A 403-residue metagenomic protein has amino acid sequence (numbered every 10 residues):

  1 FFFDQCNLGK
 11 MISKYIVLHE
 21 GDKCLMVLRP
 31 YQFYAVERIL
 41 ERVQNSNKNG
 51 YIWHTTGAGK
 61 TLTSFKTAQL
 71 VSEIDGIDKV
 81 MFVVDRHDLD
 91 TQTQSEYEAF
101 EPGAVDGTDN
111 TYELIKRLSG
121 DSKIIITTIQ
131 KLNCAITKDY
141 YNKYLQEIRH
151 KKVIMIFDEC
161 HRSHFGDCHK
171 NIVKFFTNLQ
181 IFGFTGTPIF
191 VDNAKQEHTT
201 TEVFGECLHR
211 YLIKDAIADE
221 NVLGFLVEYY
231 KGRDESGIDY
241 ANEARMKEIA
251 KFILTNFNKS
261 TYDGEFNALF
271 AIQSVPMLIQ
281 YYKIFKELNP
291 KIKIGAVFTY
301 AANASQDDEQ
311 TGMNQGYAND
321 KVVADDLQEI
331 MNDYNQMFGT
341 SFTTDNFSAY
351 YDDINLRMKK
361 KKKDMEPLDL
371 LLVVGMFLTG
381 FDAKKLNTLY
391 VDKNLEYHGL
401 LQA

Functional and structural regions predicted by a protein language model:
F1-K79, D88-G103, G120, Q130 (+1 more regions): ATP-dependent helicase/translocase motor core
Q44-K48, L118-S122, T137-V153, N346 (+2 more regions): Short basic/glycine-enriched coil/helix segment immediately N-terminal to the Walker B
Y51, K79-M81, Q94, F100-L114 (+2 more regions): Conserved RecA-like helicase motor-core motifs
W53-H54, D78-R86, F266-S274: Conserved RecA-like ASCE P-loop NTPase motor core of nucleic-acid helicases/translocases
F82, I125-T127, M155, L371: Hydrophobic positions in the central parallel beta-sheet of the AAA+
E98-K138: Inter-Walker segment of RecA-like/P-loop motor cores
K123, G237-V373: Conserved C-terminal RecA-like helicase domain
I129-S236, M246, L378-Q402: Signature of the SF2 helicase/ATPase Hel1-core->accessory helical subdomain module
